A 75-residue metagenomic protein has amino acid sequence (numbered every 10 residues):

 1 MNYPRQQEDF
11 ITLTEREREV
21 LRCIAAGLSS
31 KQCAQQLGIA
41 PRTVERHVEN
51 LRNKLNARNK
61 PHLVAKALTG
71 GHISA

Functional and structural regions predicted by a protein language model:
N2-T43: Helix-turn-helix DNA-binding segment
P4, K54-A75: Basic, Lys/Arg-enriched C-terminal extension of HTH/homeodomain DNA-binding domains
R16, H47-N50: Residues within the DNA-recognition helix of helix-turn-helix
L21-A25, R52, V64: Hydrophobic residues on short alpha-helical segments
